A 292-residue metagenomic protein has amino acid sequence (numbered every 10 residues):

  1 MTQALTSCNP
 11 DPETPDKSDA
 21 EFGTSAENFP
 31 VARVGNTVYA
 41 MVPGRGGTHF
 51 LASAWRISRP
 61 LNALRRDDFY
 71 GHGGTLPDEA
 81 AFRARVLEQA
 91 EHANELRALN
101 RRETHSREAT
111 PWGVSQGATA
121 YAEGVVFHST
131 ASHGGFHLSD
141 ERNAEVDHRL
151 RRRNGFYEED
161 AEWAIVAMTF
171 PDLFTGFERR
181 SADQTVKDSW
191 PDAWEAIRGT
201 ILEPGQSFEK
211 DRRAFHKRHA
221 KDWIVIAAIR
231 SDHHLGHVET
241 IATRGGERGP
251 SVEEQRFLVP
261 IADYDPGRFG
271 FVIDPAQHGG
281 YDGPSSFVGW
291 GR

Functional and structural regions predicted by a protein language model:
M1-V31: Short Lys/Arg-enriched alpha/beta "domain-start" segment
A40-G73, D147, R153-Y157, E253-V259 (+1 more regions): Intrinsically disordered, low-complexity regulatory segments enriched in Ser/Thr/Pro and charged residues
S53, I57, V126-R151, G246-R256: A short, structured beta-strand/loop element
D67-A81, D160-P204, V259-R292: Short, compact, well-ordered microdomains
T75-G117, I197-I224: Surface-exposed beta-loop interaction hotspot
R107, V114-R142, E159-D160: Eukaryotic complex-assembly regions enriched in large gene-expression and RNA-handling proteins
G117-T119, V126-T130, A144-R153, S181-S207: A solvent-exposed interaction/effector surface
F215-R292: Eukaryotic intrinsically disordered, low-complexity regions
